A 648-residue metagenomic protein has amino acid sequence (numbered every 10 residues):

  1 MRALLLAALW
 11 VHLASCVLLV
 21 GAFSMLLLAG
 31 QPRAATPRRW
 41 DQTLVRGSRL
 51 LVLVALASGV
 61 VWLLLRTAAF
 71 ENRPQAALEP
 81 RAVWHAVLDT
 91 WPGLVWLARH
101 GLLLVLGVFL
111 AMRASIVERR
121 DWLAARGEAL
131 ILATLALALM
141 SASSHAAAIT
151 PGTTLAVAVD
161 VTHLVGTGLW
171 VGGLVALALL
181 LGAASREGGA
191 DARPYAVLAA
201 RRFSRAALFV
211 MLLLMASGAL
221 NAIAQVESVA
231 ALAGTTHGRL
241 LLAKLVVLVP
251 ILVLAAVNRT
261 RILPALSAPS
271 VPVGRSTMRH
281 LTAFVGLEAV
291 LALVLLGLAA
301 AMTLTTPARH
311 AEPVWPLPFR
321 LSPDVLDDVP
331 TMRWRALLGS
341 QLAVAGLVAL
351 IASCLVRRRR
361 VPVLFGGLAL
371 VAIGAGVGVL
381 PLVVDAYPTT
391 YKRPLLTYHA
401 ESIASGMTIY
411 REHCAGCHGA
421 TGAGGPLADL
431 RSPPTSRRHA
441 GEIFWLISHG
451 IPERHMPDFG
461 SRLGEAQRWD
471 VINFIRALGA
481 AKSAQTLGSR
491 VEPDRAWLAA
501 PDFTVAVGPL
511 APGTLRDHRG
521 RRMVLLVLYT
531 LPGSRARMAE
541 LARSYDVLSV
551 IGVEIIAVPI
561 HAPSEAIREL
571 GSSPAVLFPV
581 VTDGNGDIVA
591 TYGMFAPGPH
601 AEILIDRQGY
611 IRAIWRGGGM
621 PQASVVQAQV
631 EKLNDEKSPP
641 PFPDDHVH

Functional and structural regions predicted by a protein language model:
M1-T389: Polytopic transmembrane helical bundles with strong interfacial aromatic enrichment
E288, G406, Y410-A420, V471-I475 (+2 more regions): The canonical Cys-X-X-Cys-His
E288, T514-L541: Short active-site neighborhood of thiol/selenol oxidoreductases, capturing the structured segment around
A386-I409: Electrostatic cytochrome c docking/interface patches
G425-P426, L430-A481: Extracytoplasmic electron-transfer domains, predominantly the class I c-type cytochrome c fold
G464, F474-T504, G520: N-proximal helix/coil linker or "cap" segments that precede and/or mark the start of modular domains
Q485, G598-H648: Thiol-/selenol-based redox modules, centered on thioredoxin-like and closely related oxidoreductase domains
P532-A575, G584-A590: Structural microenvironment flanking redox-active thiols in thiol-disulfide oxidoreductases
